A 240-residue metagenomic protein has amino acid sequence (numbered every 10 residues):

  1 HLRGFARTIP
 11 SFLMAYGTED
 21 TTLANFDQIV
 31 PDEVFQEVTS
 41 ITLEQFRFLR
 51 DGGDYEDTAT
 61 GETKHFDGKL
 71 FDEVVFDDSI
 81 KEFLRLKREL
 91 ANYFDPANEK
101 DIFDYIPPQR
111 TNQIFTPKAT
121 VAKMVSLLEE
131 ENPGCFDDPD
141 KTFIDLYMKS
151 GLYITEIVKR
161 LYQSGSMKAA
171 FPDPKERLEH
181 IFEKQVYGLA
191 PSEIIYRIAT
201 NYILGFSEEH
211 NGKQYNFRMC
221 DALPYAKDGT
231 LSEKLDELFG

Functional and structural regions predicted by a protein language model:
H1-G240: SAM-dependent methyltransferase catalytic region
